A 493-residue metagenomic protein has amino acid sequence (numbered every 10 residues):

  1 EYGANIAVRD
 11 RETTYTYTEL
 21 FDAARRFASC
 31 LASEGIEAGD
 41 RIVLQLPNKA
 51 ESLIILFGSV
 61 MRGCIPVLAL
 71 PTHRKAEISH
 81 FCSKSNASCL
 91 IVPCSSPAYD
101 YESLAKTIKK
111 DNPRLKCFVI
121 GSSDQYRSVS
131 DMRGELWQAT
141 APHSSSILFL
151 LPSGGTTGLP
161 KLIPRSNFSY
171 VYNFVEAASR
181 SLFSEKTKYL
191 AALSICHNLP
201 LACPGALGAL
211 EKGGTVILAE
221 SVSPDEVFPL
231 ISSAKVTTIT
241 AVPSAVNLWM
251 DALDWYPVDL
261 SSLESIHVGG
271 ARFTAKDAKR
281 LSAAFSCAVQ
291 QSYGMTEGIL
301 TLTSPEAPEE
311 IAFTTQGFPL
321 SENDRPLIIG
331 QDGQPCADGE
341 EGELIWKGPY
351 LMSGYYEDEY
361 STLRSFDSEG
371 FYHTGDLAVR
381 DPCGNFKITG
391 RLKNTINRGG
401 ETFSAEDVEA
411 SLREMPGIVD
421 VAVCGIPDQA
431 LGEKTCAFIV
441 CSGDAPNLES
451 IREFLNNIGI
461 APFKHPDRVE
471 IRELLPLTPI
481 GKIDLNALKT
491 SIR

Functional and structural regions predicted by a protein language model:
A4-K49, L53-F57, R74-S79, R127-D131 (+2 more regions): Conserved AMP-binding/adenylate-forming core of the ANL superfamily
T16-T18, L148-Y172: Conserved AMP-binding A3 loop
S33-E34, M61-V129, G443-D444: Structural core segment of the AMP-binding/adenylate-forming
H73-H80, L90-V92, I239, G348 (+5 more regions): AMP-binding/adenylate-forming catalytic core of the ANL superfamily
V171-K188, N198-T238, L248-A252: Conserved AMP-binding/adenylation subdomain of ANL enzymes
V236-T240, M250-I311, R325: Gly/Ser/Thr-rich phosphate-binding loop
A312, L327-I345, R364, P382-C383 (+2 more regions): Conserved beta-loop-beta connector loops within the AMP-binding
P319-N323, Q334-S365, E401-F403: Conserved ATP/PPi-binding loop(s) of AMP-dependent carboxylate-activating enzymes
